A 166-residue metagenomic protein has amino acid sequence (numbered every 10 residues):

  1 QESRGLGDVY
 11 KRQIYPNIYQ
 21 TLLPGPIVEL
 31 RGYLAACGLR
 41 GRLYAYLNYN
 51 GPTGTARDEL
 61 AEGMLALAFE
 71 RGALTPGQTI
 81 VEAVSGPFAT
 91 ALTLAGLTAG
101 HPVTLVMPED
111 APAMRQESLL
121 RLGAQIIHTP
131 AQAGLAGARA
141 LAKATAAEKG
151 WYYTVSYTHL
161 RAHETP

Functional and structural regions predicted by a protein language model:
R4, D8-R161: PLP-dependent amino-acid enzyme catalytic core
A162-P166: Short "domain-exit" segments at the C-terminal end of structured domains
